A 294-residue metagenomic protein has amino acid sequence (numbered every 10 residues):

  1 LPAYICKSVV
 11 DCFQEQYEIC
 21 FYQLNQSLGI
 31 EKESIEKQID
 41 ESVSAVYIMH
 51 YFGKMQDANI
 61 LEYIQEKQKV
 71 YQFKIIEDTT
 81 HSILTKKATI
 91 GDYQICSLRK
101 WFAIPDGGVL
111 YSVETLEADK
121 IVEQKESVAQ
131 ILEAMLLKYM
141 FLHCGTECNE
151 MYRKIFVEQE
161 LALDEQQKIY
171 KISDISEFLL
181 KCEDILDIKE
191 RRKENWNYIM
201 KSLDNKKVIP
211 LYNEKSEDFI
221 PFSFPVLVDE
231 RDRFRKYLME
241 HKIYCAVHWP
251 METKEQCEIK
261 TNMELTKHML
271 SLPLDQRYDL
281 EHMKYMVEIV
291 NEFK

Functional and structural regions predicted by a protein language model:
L1-Q72, I76, S82: PLP-dependent aminotransferase-like
Y4, Q23-L28, H81, L98-F102 (+1 more regions): Short, acidic/turn-prone active-site loops that include or flank metal/cofactor- and phosphate-binding residues
I5, Y47, A118-K294: PLP-dependent aminotransferase class I/II
V9-D11, E31, D57-A58, T85-K87 (+3 more regions): Short glycine-/acidic-enriched loop or helix-start segments at secondary-structure transitions that form or flank
Q16-Y17, V43, G91-D92, P105 (+1 more regions): Short, well-ordered alpha-helix to beta-strand connector turns
C20, I76-D78, I95, L211 (+1 more regions): Structural detector of well-ordered beta-strand residues that form the stable sheet scaffold of enzyme domains
K74-Y111: Conserved active-site segment immediately N-terminal to the catalytic lysine that forms the internal aldimine
G108, T115-A118: A charged, well-structured terminal subsegment
